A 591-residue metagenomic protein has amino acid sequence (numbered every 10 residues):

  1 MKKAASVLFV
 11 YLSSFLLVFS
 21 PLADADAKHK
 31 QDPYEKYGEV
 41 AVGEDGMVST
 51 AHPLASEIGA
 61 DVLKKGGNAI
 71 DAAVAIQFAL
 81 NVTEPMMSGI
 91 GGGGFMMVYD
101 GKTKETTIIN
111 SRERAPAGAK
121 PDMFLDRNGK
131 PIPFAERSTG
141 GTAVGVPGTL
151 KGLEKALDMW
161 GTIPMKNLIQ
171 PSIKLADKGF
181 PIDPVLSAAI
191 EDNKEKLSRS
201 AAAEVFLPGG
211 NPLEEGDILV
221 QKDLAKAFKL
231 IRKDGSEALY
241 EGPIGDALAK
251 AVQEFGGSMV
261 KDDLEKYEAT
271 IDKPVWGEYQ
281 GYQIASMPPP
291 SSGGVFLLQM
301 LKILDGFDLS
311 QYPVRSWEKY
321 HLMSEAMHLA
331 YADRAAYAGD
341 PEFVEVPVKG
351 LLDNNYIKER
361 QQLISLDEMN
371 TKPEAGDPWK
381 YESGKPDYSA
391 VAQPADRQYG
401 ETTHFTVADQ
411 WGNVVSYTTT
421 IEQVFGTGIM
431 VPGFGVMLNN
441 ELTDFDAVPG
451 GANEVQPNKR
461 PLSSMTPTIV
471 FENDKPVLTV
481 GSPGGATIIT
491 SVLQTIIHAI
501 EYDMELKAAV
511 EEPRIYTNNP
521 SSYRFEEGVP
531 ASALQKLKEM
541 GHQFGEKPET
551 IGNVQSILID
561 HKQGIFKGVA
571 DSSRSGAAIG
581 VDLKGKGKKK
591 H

Functional and structural regions predicted by a protein language model:
F9-S20: Bacterial N-terminal signal peptides
D26-E57, A69-I70, V74-G235, L239-E241 (+4 more regions): Noncatalytic scaffold domains of N-terminal-nucleophile
V62-L63, K151-M159, D234-L239, D246 (+1 more regions): Alpha-helical support elements that line or immediately flank enzyme active sites and cofactor-binding pockets
V82-G89, G93-I108, S258-V260, A408 (+3 more regions): Active-site rim segments in enzyme catalytic domains, especially the processed small/beta chain of N-terminal
I271, Y399-T402, S463-M465, N553: Short, small/polar residue-rich loop motifs at catalytic or cofactor-binding pockets
F307-T420, F434, E441, P548: Internal maturation/activation junctions in enzymes
W411, K459, V492, E501-E549: Extended C-terminal subregions enriched in glycine
